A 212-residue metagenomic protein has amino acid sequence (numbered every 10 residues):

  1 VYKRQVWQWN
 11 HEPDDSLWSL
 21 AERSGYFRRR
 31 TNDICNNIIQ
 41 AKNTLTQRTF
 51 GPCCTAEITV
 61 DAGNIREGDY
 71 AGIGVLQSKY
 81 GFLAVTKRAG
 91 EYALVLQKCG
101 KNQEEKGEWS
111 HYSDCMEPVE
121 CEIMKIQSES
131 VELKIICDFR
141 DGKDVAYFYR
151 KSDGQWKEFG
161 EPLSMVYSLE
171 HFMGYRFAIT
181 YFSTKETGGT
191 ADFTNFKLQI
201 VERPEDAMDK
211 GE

Functional and structural regions predicted by a protein language model:
K3-E212: Extracellular glycan-recognition regions
